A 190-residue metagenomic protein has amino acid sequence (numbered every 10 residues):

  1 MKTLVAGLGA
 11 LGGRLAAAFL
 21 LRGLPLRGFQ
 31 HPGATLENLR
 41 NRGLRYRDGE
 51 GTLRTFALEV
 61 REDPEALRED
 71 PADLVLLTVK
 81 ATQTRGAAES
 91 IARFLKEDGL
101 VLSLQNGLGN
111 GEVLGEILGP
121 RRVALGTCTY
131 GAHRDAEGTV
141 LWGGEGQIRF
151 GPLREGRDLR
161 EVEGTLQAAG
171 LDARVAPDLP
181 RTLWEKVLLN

Functional and structural regions predicted by a protein language model:
M1, L24-R27, A72-V75, E97-V101 (+1 more regions): Short active-site oxyanion
M1-T52: NAD(P)+-binding Rossmann beta1-loop-alpha1 motif at the extreme N-terminus of oxidoreductases
V5, F29, L77-T78, L104 (+4 more regions): Active-site-adjacent beta-strand anchor residues
Q30, E50, E62-P64, Q105 (+4 more regions): Residues at the C-termini of beta-strands that transition into short coil/loop
A34, T82-Q83, L108-G109, R157 (+1 more regions): Short alpha-helical
G43-E62, N190: N-terminal glycine-rich dinucleotide-binding loop that anchors FAD/FMN and/or NAD(P) in oxidoreductases
L53-T139: Rossmann-like NAD(P)(H) cofactor-binding subdomain of soluble oxidoreductases
F94, I117-R122, E137-L189: Internal alpha-helical scaffold of NAD(P)-dependent oxidoreductase catalytic cores
